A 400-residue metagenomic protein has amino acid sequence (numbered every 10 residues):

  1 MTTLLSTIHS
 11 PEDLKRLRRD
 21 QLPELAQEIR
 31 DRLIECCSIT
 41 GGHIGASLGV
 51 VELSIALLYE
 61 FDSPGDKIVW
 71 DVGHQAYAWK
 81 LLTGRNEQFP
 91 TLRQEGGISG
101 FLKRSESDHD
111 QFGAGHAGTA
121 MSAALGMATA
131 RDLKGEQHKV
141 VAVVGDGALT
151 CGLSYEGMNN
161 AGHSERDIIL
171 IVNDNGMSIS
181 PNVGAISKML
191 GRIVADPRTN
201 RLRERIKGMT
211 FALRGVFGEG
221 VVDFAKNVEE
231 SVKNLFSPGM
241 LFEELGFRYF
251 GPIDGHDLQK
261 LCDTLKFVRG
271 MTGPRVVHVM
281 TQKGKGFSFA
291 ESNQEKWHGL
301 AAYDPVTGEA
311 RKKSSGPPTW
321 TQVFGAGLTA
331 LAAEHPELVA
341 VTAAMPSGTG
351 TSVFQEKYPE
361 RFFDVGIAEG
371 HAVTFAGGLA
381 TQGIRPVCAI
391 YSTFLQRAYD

Functional and structural regions predicted by a protein language model:
M1-T83, L241-T281: N-terminal amphipathic, basic-rich helices that act as targeting or association modules
H43-S164, W320, L338, T342-A343 (+1 more regions): Cofactor-binding active-site loop characterized by glycine-rich and histidine/acidic residues
K67, T281-Q396: Non-catalytic terminal/interface segments that mediate subunit docking, oligomerization, and allosteric communication
V72-Y77, V144-C151, V172-S178, K283 (+3 more regions): Acidic, glycine-rich active-site loops and adjacent beta-strand->loop/helix elements that engage anionic groups
A78-G84, L149-M158, I179-I186, L190-G191 (+6 more regions): Short acidic, glycine/serine/threonine-rich loops at helix termini
E87-L102, H163-S180, R198-R201, F363: A glycine-rich helix N-cap at a beta->alpha junction
T119-V144, A148-A195, E204, V232-P238 (+2 more regions): Hydrophobic, small-residue-rich alpha-helical packing segments that form membrane-like cores
N175-F324: Long, well-ordered, tryptophan-enriched scaffold segments
